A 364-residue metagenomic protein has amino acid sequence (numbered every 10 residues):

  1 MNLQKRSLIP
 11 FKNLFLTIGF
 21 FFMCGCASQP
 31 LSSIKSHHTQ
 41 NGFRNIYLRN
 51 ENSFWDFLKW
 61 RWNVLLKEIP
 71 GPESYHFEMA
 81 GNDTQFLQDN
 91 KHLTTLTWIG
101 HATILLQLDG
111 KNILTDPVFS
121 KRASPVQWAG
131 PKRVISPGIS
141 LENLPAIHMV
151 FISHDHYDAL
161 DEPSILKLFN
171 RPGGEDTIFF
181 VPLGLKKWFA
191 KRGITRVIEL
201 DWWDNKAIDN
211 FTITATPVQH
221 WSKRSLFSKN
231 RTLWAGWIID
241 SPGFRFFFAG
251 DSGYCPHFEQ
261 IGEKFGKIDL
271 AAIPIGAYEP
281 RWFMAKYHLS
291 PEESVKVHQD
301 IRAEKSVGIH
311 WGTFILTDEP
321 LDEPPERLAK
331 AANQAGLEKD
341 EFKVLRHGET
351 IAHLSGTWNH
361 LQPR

Functional and structural regions predicted by a protein language model:
L3-F15: Bacterial N-terminal signal peptides that target proteins for export
P10, C26-K132, P137-N143, I239-F248 (+2 more regions): Metallo-beta-lactamase
L14-M23: Bacterial N-terminal signal peptides
A27-R49, L141-N143, M149, H156 (+4 more regions): Cap/insert and terminal regions of metallo-dependent hydrolase folds
P70-K91, P182-F244, R327-E349, H353-G356 (+1 more regions): Metallo-beta-lactamase
I104-Q107, A207-I268, A285, L289-E293: Catalytic core of the metallo-beta-lactamase
F119-S136, W221-S228, E279-H288: Acidic/histidine-rich helix-loop elements that form or flank divalent-metal/phosphate-binding sites at the catalytic
S120-Q127, G138-N205, T216-P217: Active-site HxH/HxHxD metal-binding segment of metal-dependent hydrolases
